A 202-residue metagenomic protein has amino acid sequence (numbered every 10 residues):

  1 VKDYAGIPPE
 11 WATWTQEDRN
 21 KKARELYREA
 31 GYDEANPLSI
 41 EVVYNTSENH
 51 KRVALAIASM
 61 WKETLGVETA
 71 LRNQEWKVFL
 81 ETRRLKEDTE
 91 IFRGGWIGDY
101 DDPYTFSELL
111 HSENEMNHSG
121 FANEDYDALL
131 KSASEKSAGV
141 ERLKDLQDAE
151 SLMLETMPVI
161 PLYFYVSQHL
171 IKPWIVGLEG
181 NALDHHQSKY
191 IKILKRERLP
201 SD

Functional and structural regions predicted by a protein language model:
V1-E29, S47-R52: Structural transition elements
V1-Y4, E48-M60, L80-D202: Detector for C-terminal structural segments
Y27, V42, W61-K62: Hydrophobic alpha-helical packing residues
R28-P37: Surface-exposed acidic, glycine-flexible loop patches that form ligand/cofactor-binding and adhesion interfaces
P37-T46, T69-R72, E90: Short, well-ordered beta-strand elements
E63-V78: Short, well-structured beta-strand/strand-turn elements
